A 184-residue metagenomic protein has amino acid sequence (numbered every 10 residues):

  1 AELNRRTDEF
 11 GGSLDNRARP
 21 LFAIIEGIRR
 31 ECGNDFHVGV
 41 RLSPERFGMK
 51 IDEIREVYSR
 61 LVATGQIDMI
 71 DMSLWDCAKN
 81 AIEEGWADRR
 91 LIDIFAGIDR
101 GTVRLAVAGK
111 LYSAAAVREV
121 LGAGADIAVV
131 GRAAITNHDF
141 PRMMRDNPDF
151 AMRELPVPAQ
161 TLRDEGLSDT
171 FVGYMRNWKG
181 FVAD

Functional and structural regions predicted by a protein language model:
A1-D184: Flavin-dependent oxidoreductase catalytic cores
